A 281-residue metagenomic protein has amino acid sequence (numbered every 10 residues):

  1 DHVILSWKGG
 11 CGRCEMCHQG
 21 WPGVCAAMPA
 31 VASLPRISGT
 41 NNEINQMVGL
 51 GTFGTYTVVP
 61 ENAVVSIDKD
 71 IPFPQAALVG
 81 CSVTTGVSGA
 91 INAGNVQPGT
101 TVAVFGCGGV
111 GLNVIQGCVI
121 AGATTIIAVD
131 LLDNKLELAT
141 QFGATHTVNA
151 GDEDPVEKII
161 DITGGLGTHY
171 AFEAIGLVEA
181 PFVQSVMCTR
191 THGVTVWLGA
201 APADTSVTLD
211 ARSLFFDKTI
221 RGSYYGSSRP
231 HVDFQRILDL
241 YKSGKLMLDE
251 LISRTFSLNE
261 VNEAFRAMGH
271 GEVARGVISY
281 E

Functional and structural regions predicted by a protein language model:
D1-L5, G89, V102, T195: Generic structural signal for buried aliphatic residues
D1-V64: Glycine-rich phosphate/adenylate-binding loop and adjacent beta-alpha elements of nucleotide- or dinucleotide-binding
I4-S6, G20, F105, L198 (+1 more regions): Residue-level recognition of conserved beta-strand edge/terminus positions
C14, I67, G86, C118 (+8 more regions): Residue-level signal for nonpolar/aromatic packing positions in well-ordered secondary structure
F53, V64, V83, V156 (+3 more regions): A general structural signal for well-ordered alpha-helical segments in protein cores
N62-V64, D68-E153, E157: Mid-domain Rossmann-like dinucleotide-binding core that forms the NAD(H)/NADP(H) cofactor-binding site
G94-Q97, L131, E137-T219: Glycine-rich cofactor phosphate-binding loops and adjacent beta1-alpha1 units of small-molecule cofactor enzyme domains
E153, D161, V183-M187, T191 (+2 more regions): C-terminal hydrophobic helical "lid"/dimerization subdomain of Rossmann-like NAD(P)H-dependent oxidoreductases
